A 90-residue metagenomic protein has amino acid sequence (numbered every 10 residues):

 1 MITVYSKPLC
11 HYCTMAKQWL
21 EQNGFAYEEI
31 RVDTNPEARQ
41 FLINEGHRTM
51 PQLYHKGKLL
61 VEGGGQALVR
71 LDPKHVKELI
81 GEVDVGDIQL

Functional and structural regions predicted by a protein language model:
M1, Q89-L90: Short intrinsically disordered terminal tails
M1-F25: Local sequence-structure signature of Cys/Sec-based thiol-disulfide redox active-site neighborhoods
E37-F41: Short acidic active-site motifs
E45-Y54: Structural micro-motif
H55-Q89: Non-catalytic, surface beta->alpha helical segment in thiol-disulfide oxidoreductase systems
